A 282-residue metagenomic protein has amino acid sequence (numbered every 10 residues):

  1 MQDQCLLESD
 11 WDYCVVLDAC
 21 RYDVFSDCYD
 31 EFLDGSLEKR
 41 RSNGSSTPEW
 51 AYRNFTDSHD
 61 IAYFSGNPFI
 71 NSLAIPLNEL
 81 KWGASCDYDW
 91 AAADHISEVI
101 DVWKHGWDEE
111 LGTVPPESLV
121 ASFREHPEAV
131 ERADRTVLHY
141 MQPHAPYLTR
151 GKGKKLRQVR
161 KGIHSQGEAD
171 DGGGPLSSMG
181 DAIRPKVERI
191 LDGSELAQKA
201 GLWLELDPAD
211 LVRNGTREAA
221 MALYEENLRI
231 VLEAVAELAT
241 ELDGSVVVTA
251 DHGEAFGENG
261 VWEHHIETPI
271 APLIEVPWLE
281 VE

Functional and structural regions predicted by a protein language model:
M1-E282: Catalytic domains that recognize anionic headgroups
